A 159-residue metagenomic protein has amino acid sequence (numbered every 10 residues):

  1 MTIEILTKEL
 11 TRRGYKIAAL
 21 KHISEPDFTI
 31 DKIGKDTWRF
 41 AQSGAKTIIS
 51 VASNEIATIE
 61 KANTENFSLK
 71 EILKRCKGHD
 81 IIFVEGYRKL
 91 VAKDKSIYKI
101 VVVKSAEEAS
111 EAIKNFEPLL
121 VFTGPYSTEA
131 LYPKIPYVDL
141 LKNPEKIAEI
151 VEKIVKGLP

Functional and structural regions predicted by a protein language model:
M1: Conserved Walker
E4-K61: N-terminal phosphate/diphosphate-binding loop that engages ATP/GTP or pyrophosphate donors across diverse enzyme folds
E25, E55-I56, Y87-L90, S105: Short glycine-rich anion-binding loops that position phosphate/pyrophosphate groups of nucleotides and phosphorylated
I49, L90-K104: Inter-motif core of Ras-like GTPase G domains
I59-L90: Phosphate-binding/switch loop-helix module in NTP-utilizing enzymes
C76, A92-S96, A112-E117: Short, conserved loop/helix-junction motifs that constitute active-site signature segments in enzyme catalytic cores
I82-E85, Y98-K104, P118-Y126: Short, hydrophobic beta-strand segments that form beta-sheet elements in well-ordered domains
K89, N115-P159: Conserved NTP phosphate-binding and transfer environment spanning the P-loop NTPase/kinase superfamily
